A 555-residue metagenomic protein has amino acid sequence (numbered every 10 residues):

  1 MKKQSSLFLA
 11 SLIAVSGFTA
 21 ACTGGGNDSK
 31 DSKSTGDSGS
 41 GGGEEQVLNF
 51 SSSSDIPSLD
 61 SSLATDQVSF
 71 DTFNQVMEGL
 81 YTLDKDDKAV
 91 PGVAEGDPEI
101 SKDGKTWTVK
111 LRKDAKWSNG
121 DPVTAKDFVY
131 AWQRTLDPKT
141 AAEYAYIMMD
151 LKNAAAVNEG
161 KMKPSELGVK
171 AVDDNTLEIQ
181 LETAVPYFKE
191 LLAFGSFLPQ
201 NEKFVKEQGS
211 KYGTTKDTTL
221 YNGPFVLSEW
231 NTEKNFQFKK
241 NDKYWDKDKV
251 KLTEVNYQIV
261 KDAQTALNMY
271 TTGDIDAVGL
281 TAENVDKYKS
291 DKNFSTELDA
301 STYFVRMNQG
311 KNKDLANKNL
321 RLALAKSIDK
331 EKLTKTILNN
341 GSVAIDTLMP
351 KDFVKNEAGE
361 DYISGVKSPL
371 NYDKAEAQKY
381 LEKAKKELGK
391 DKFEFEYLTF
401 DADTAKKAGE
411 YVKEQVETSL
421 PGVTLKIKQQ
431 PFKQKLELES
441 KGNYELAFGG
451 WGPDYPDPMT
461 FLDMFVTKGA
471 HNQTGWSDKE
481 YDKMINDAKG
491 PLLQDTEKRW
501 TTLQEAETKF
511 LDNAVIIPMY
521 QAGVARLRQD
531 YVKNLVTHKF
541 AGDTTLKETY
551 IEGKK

Functional and structural regions predicted by a protein language model:
S6, S327-E357, D403-K413, S440-K555: Detector for C-terminal structural segments
S51-K102, L220: N-terminal lobe/hinge region of extracytoplasmic solute-binding protein
G96-Y144, E178, D314: Aromatic- and charge-enriched surface segment that lines or borders ligand/interaction sites
V129, E143-E202: Surface-exposed binding/hinge segments that line and control ligand-binding clefts or catalytic entry sites
L181-V250, E254, Q264: Gly/Pro-rich hinge or "lid" segments in bacterial periplasmic/extracellular proteins
D242-D286: Ligand-site clamp/hinge motif
A344-K383, T404-K406: Structural transition elements
K374, K379-P453, V524: Ligand/substrate-recognition segments at binding pockets and active sites
